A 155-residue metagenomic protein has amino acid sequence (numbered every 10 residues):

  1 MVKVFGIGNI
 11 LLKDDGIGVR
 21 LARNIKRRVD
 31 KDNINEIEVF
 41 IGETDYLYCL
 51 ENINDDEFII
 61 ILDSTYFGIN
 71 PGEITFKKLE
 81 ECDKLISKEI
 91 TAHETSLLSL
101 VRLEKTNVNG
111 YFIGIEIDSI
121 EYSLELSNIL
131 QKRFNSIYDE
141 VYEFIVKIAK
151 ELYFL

Functional and structural regions predicted by a protein language model:
M1-I117, L124-S136, E140-L155: N-terminal catalytic or cofactor-binding beta/alpha core of small enzyme domains
